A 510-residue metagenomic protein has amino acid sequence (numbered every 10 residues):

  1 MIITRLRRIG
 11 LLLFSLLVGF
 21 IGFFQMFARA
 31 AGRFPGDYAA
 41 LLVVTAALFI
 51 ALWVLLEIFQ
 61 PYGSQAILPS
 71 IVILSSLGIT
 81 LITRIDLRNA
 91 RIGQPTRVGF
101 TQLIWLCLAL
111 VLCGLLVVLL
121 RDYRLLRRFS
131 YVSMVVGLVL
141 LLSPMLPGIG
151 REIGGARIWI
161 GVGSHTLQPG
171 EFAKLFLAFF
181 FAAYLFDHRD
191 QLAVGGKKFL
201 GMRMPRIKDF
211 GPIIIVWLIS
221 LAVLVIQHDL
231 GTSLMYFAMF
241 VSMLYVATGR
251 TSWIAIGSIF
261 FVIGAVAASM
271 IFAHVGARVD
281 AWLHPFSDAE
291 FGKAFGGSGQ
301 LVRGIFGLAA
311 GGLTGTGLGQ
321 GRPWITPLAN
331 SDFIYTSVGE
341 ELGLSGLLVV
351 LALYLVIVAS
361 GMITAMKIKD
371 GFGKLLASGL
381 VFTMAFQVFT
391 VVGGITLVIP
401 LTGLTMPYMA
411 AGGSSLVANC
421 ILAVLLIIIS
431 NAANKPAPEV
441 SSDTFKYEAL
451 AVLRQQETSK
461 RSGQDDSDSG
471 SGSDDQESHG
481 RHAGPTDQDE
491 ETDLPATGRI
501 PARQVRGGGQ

Functional and structural regions predicted by a protein language model:
I2-V44, I50-Q227, V392-P407, A411-C420 (+2 more regions): Membrane-helix boundary/helix-loop-helix interface segments in multi-pass membrane proteins
V43-A51, I104-L112, E341-G361: Hydrophobic alpha-helical transmembrane segments
R151-W159, G163-T166, W253-V350, K369-L376: Hydrophobic, glycine- and aromatic-enriched re-entrant/interface helices and adjoining loop segments
F210-M270, W282-L283: Hydrophobic alpha-helical segments of polytopic membrane proteins
L234-W253, G321-G346, G403-V417: Interfacial segments of multi-pass membrane proteins
M362-G403, M409: Loop-to-helix entry and N-terminal half of a specific, functionally important transmembrane alpha helix in multi-pass
P436-G484: Short, highly charged, low-complexity non-transmembrane loops/tails of multi-pass membrane proteins
S467-Q510: Long, low-complexity, intrinsically disordered segments
